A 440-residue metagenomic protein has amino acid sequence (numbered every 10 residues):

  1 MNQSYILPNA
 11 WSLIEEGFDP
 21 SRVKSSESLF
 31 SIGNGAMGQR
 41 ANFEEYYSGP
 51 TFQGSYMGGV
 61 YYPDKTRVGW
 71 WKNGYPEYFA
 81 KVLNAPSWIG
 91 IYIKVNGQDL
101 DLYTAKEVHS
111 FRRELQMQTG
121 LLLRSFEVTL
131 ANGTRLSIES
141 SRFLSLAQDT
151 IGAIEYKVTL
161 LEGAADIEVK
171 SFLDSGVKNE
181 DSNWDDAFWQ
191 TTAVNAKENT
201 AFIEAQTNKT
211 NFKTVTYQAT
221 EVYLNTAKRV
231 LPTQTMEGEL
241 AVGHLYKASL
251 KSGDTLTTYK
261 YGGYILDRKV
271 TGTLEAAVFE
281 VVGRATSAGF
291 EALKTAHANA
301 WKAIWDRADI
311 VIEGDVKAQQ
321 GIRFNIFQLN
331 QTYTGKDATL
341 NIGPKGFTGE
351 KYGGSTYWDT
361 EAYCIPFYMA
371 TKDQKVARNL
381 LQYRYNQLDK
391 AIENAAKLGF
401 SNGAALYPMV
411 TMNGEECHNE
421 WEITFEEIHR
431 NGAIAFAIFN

Functional and structural regions predicted by a protein language model:
N2-R323: Beta-sandwich/jelly-roll carbohydrate-recognition scaffolds of carbohydrate-active enzymes
Q39, L293-N440: Substrate-binding groove/exosite segments of carbohydrate-active enzymes
